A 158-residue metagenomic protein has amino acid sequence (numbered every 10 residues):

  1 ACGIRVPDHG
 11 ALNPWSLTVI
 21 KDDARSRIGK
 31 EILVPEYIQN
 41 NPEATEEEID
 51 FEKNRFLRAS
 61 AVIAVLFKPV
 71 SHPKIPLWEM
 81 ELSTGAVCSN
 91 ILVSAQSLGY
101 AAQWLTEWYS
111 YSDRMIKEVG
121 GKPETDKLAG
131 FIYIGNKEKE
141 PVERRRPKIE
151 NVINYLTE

Functional and structural regions predicted by a protein language model:
A1-R58, E158: N-terminal amphipathic, basic helical "cap/leader" segment at the start of enzyme domains
G3, I63, P69-E118: Small-aliphatic-rich amphipathic alpha-helix that forms the alpha element of a beta-alpha
P7-H9, Q96-S97, E124-T125: Arginine/glycine-rich "motif VI" loop of SF2 helicases in the C-terminal RecA-like domain
D22-A24, K68-V70, N136-K139, E158: Short loop segments at secondary-structure junctions
P35-E36, G120-P123: Short, hinge-like loop/turn segments at secondary-structure boundaries
R58-A64: A structural motif
V65-L66, Y133: Short beta-strand segments
E124-E158: C-terminal helix-cap and adjacent tail motif
